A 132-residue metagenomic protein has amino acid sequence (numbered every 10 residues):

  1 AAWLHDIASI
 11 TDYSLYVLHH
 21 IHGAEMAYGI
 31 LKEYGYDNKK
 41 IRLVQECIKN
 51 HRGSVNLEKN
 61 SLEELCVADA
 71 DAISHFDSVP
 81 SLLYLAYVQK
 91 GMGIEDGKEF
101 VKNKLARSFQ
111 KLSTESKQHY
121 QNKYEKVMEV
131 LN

Functional and structural regions predicted by a protein language model:
A1-S14, H19-G23, L43-G53: His-Asp-centered metal-binding catalytic motifs of divalent-metal-dependent phosphohydrolases/nucleases
L4, S14, G53-N132: Divalent metal-dependent phosphate-bond-processing catalytic cores, especially two-metal-ion Mg2+/Mn2+ enzymes that act
A8, A24, Y28-K32, A106: Amphipathic alpha-helical segments within well-ordered protein domains
H20-Y28, Q45, K98, K102: An amphipathic alpha-helix signature
L31-N38, S54-E58: Short helix-to-loop capping/linker segments positioned immediately adjacent to catalytic or ligand/cofactor-binding
N38-K49, Y124, M128: Short, well-structured alpha-helical segments
